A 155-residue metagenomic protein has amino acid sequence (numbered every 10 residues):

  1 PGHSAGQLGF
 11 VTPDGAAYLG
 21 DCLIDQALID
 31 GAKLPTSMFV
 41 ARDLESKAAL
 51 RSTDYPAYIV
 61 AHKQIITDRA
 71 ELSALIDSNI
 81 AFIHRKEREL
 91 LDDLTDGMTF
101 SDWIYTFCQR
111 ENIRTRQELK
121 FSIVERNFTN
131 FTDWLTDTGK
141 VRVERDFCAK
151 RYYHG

Functional and structural regions predicted by a protein language model:
P1: Protein kinase glycine-rich loop
S4-H84: Metallo-beta-lactamase
E89-G155: C-terminal regulatory/interaction regions
